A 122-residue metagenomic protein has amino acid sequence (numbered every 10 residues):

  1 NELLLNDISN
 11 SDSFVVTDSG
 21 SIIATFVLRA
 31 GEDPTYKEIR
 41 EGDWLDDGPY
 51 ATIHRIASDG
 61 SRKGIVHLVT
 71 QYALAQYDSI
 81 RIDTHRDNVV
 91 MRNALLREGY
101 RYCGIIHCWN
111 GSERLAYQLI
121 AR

Functional and structural regions predicted by a protein language model:
N1-S13: Active-site rim helix/loop that mediates acceptor-substrate recognition in acyltransferases
D12-V15, T25, R55, R114-A116: Short hydrophobic/aromatic beta-strand element in the GNAT-like acyltransferase core that lines or flanks the acyl-donor
V15, S21-E32: Conserved beta-strand in the GNAT
T17-S19, Q118-R122: Active-site beta-strand termini and strand-to-loop segments that position acidic
V27-S61: Conserved acyl-donor/pantetheine-binding loop and adjacent beta-alpha core of acyl/acetyltransferases and related
T52, A75-D87: Conserved GNAT acetyl-CoA-binding A-motif
S58-A75, N93-R97: Conserved acetyl-CoA-binding loop-helix of GNAT-fold acetyltransferases
D83, R101-L115: Conserved catalytic-core motifs of GNAT/GCN5-like acyltransferases
